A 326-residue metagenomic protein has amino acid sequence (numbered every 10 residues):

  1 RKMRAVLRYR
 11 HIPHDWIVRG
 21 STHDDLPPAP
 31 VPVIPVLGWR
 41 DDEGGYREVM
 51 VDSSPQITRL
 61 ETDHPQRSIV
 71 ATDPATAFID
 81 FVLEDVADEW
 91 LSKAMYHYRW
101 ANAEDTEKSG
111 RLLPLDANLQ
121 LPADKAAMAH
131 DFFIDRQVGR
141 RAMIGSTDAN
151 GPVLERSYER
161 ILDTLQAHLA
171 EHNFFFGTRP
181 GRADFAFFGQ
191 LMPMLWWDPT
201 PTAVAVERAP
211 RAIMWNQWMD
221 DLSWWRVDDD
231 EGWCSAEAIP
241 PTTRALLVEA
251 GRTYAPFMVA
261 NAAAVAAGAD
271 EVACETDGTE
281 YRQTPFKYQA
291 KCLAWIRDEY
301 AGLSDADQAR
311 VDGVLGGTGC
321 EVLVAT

Functional and structural regions predicted by a protein language model:
R1-D124, F175, L195, T253-T326: GST-like domain detector, emphasizing the conserved glutathione-binding G-site in the N-terminal thioredoxin-like
A75-L83, V153-R160, T164, R211-M214: A non-catalytic, amphipathic alpha-helix used as a structural packing/dimerization or gating element in enzyme scaffolds
D88, L162-Q166, D220: Structural signal for well-ordered, non-membrane alpha-helices
K93-Y96, W100, E171-F174, T200 (+1 more regions): Intrinsically disordered or highly flexible coil/loop and linker segments, enriched in small and charged/polar residues
D105-E155: Divalent-metal (Mg2+/Mn2+/Ca2+)-assisted nucleotide/phosphate chemistry catalytic cores
R141-G177: Short N-terminal edge-element motif at the start of the domain
F175-L195: GST superfamily/GST-like fold recognition
F188-E280: Active-site/pore-lining binding-face segments in mid-to-C-terminal subdomains
